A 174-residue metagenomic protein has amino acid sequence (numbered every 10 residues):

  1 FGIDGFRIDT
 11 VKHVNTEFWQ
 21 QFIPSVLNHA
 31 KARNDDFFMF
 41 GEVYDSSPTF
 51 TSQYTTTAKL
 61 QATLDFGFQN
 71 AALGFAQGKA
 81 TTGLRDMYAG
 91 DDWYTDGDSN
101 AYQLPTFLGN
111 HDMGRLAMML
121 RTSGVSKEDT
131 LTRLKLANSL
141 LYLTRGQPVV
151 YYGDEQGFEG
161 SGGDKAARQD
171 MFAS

Functional and structural regions predicted by a protein language model:
G2-D4, F107: Short loop/turn motifs at secondary-structure junctions
I3, G146-Q147: A structural motif
T10-N100, L104-F107, R121-S123, T130-L131 (+2 more regions): Active-site-proximal helices and loops of the catalytic beta/alpha 8
L108-R115: Active-site neighborhood of divalent metal-dependent phosphoester/pyrophosphate hydrolases
